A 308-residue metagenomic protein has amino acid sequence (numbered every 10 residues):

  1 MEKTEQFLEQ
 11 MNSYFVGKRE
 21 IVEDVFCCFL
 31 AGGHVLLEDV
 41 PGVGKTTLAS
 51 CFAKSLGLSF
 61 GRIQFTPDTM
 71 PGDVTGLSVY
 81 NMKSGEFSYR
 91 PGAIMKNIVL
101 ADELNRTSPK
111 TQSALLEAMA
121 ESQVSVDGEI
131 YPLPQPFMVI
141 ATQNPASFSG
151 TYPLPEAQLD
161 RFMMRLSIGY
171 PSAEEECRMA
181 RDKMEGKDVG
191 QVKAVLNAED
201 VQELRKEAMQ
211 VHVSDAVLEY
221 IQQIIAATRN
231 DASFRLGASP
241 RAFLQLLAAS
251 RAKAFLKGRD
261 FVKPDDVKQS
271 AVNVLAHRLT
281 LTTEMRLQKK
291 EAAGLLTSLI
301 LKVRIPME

Functional and structural regions predicted by a protein language model:
E2-V43: Pre-Walker A (pre-P-loop) alpha-helix and adjacent loop at the N terminus of AAA/AAA+ ATPase modules, a conserved
E23-C27, Y80-L100, E129: Conserved alpha-helical scaffold flanking the Walker A/P-loop in AAA+ ATPase domains
F29-T66: Walker A/P-loop
D39, D102-E103, A114: Walker B catalytic acidic pair
V40, V74, T142: P-loop (Walker A) phosphate-binding loop of NTP-binding proteins
S55-K83: AAA+/P-loop NTPase substrate/partner-engagement loops
N81-E86, T107, M119-L196, V201-V211 (+1 more regions): Canonical AAA+ ATPase core
N230-E308: C-terminal engagement/docking regions of AAA+ P-loop ATPases
